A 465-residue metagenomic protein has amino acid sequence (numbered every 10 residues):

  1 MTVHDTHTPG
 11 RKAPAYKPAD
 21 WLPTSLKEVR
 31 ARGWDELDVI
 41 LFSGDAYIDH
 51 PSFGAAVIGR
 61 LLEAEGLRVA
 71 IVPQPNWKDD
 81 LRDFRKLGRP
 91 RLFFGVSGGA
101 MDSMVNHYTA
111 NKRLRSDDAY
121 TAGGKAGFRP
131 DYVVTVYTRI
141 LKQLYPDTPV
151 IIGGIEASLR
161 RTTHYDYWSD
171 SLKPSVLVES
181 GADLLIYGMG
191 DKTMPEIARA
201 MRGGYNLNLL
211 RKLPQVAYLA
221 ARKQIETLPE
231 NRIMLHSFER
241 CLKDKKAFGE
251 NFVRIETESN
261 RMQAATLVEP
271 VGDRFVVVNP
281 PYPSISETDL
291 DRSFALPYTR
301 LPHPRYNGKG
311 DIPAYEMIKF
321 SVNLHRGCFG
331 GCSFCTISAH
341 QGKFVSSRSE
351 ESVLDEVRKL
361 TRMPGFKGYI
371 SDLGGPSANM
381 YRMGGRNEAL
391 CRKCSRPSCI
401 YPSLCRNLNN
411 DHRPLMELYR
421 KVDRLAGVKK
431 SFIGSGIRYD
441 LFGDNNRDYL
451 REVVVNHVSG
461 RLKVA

Functional and structural regions predicted by a protein language model:
M1-A15, K112: Helix-enriched interaction subdomains in cytosolic or periplasmic regions, typified by TIR/SEFIR signaling/NADase cores
P9-E36, A46, E250-S321: N-terminal [4Fe-4S]-dependent radical SAM core
W34, L41, V57, I71-V72 (+2 more regions): Conserved SAM/AdoMet-binding glycine-rich loop
F42-I48, L62, K309-T336, Y369 (+1 more regions): N-terminal pre-triad scaffold of radical SAM enzymes
A46, G54, P73-G272, V278-S284: Glycine-rich beta-alpha loop elements in corrinoid/cobalamin-binding modules across cobalamin-dependent enzymes
K78-D79, L207-N260, D273-F275, P281-I285 (+4 more regions): Terminal amphipathic helices with adjacent charged low-complexity linkers/tails
D183, S293, C328, C332 (+2 more regions): Conserved, mostly hydrophobic/aromatic
C335-S352: Iron-sulfur (Fe-S) cluster-binding segments and ferredoxin-like electron-carrier domains, especially [2Fe-2S]
